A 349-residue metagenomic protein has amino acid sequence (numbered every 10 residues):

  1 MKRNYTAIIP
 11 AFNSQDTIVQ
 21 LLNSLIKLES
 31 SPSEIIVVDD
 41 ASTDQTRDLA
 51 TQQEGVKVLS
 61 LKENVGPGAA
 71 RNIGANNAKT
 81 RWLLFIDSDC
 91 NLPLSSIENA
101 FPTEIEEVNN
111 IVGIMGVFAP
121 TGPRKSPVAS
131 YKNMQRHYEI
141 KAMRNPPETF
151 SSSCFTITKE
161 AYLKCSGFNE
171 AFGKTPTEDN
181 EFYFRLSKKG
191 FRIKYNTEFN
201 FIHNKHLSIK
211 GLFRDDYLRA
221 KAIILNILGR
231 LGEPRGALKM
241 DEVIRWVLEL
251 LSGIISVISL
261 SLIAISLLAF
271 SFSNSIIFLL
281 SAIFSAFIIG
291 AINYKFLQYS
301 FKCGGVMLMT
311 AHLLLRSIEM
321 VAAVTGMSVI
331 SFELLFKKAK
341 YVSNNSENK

Functional and structural regions predicted by a protein language model:
N23-P32: Short, acidic, metal-binding catalytic loop of nucleotide-sugar glycosyltransferases
S24, D39-R47, E63, D87-N91: A conserved acidic beta->alpha catalytic loop
L61-A78, S152: Glycine-rich, basic loop-to-helix element that forms the pyrophosphate-binding segment of sugar-nucleotide handling
L83: Short aromatic/hydrophobic "clamp" motif used to bind/position activated sugar donors
S95-P127, N204: Conserved donor NDP-sugar-binding/catalytic core segment of glycosyltransferases
P120-T121, Y138-I157, G173-T175, E181 (+1 more regions): A recurrent flexible, glycine/aromatic-enriched loop bordering the glycosyltransferase active site that acts as
G173-K174, E178-A237: Catalytic donor/gating beta->alpha subdomain of glycosyltransferases that bind UDP-sugars
K210-L279, K302-T310, V342-K349: Basic/Trp-rich segment in TM-proximal cytosolic loops or flexible interdomain/linker regions
